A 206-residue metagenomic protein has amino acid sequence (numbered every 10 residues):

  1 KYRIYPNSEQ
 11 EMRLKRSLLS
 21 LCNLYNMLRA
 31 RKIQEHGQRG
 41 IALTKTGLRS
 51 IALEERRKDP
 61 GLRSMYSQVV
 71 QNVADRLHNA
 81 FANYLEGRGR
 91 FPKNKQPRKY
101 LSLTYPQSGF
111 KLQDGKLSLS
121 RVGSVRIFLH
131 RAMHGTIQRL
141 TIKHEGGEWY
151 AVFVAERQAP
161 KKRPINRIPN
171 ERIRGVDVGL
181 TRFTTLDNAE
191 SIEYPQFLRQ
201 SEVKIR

Functional and structural regions predicted by a protein language model:
K1-R206: Nucleic-acid substrate recognition interfaces
